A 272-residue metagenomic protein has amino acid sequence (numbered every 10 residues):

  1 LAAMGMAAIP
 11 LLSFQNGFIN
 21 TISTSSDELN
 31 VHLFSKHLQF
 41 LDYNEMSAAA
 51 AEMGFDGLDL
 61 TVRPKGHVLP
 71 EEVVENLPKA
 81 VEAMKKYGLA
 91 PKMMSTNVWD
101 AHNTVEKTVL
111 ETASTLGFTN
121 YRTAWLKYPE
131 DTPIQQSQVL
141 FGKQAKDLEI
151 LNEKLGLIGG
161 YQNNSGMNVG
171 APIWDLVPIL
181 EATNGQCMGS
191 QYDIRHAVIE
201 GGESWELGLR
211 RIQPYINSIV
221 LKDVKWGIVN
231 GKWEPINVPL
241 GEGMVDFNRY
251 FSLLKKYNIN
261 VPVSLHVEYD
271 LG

Functional and structural regions predicted by a protein language model:
L1-N30, S35, L41-M53, S114 (+3 more regions): Histidine-acidic metal/acid-base catalytic patches
G5-L12, E45-S47, V98-S190: Active-site acidic/histidine proton-transfer and metal-coordination neighborhood in alpha/beta enzyme cores
F34-L38, T61-K65, T96-W99, W125-Y128 (+4 more regions): Active-site beta-loop-alpha junctions enriched in small/polar residues
M46-R63, L116-N120: Catalytic domains of carbohydrate-active enzymes, especially glycoside hydrolases
D59, M93-S95, R122, G160 (+2 more regions): Conserved beta-strand positions in the central sheet of alpha/beta enzyme cores
D59-V81, D131-P133: Glycine-rich, proline-tolerant flexible connector loops at the mouths of alpha/beta enzymes
V73-M93, G142-N152, A182-G185, F247-Y250: Alpha-helix-loop-beta-strand connector modules within alpha/beta enzyme cores
